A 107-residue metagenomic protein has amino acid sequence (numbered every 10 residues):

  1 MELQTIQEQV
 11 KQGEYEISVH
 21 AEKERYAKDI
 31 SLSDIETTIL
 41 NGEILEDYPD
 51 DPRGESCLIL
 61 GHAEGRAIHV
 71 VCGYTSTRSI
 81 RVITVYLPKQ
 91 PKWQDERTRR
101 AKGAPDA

Functional and structural regions predicted by a protein language model:
M1-A107: Ribonuclease/tRNase effector modules and their secretory precursors
